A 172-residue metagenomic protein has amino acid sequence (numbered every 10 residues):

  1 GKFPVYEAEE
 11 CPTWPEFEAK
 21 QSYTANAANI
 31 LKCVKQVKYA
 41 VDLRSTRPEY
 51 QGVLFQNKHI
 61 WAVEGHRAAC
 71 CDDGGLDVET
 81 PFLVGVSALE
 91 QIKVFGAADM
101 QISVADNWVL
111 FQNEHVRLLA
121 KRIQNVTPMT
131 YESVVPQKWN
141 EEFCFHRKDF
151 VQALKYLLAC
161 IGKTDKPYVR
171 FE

Functional and structural regions predicted by a protein language model:
G1-E172: Structural preference for solvent-exposed beta-strand-turn elements and adjacent flexible terminal/loop segments within
